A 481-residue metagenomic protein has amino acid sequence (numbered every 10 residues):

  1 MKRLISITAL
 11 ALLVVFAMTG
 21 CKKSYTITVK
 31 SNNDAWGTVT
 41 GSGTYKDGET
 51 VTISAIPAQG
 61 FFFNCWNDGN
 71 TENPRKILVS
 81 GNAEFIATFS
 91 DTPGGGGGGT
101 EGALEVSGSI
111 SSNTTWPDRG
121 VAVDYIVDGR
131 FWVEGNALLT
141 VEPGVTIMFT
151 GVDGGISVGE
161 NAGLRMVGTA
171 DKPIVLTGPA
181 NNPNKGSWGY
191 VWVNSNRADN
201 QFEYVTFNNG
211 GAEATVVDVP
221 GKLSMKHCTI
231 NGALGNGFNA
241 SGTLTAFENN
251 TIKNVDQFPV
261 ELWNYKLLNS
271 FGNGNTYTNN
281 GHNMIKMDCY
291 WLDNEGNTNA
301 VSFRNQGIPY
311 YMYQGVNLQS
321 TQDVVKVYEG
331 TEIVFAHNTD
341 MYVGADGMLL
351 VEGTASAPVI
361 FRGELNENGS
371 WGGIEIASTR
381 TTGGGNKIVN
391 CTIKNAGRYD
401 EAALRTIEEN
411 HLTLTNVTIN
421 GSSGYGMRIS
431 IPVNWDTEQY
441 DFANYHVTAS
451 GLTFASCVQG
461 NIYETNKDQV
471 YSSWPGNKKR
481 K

Functional and structural regions predicted by a protein language model:
M1-G20: Sec-dependent bacterial lipoprotein signal peptides
C21-S31, R75-G94: Conserved "repeat-terminator" motif of extracellular CCP/Sushi domains
K23-T26, Y45-T52: Short coil/turn motif common to extracellular beta-sandwich-like domains
T28-G43, S109: Short, solvent-exposed loop/edge segments of extracellular or virion-exposed proteins
D47, Q59, V79-G81, G135: Surface-exposed loops/turns
T50-R75: Surface-exposed interfaces of beta-sheet-rich extracellular modules
V51-A55, A83-F89, V141, V327: Append "Rare intracellular matches occur via the same short Y/T/C beta-strand/loop motifs
P93-K481: Beta-strand/loop edge motif enriched in small/polar residues
